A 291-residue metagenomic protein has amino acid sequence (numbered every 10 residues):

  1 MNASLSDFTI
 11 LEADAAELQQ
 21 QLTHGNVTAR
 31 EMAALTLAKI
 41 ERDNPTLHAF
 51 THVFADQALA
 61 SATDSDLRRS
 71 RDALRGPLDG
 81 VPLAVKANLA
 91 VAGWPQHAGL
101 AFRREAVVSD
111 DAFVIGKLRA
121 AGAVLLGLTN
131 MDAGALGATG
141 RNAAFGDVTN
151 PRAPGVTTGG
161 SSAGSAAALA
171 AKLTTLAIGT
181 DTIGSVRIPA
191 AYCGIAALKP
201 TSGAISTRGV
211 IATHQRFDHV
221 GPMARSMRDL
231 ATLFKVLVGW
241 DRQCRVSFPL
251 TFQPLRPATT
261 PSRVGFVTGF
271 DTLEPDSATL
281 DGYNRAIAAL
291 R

Functional and structural regions predicted by a protein language model:
M1-Q57, R291: An N-terminal boundary/leader segment
A29-A33, T63, S277-R291: Acyltransferase
T36, A58, K86, L118 (+3 more regions): Conserved hydrophobic/aromatic pocket- or pore-lining residues that grip, position, or stack substrates in active sites
D56-T63, G122-A123, D132: Long amphipathic alpha-helix in the N-terminal Rossmann-like dinucleotide-binding domain of NAD(P)-dependent
S65-P82, D229, R256-G265: Immediate post-signal peptide segment of exported/extracytoplasmic ligand-binding proteins
P77-V114: Enzymes and membrane/adaptor proteins characterized by extended Gly/Ser/Thr/Asp/Glu-rich, aromatic-dotted
D110-L237: Short glycine/serine-rich loop segments
K199-D281, R285-A286: A short helix-breaking turn/cap at a secondary-structure junction
